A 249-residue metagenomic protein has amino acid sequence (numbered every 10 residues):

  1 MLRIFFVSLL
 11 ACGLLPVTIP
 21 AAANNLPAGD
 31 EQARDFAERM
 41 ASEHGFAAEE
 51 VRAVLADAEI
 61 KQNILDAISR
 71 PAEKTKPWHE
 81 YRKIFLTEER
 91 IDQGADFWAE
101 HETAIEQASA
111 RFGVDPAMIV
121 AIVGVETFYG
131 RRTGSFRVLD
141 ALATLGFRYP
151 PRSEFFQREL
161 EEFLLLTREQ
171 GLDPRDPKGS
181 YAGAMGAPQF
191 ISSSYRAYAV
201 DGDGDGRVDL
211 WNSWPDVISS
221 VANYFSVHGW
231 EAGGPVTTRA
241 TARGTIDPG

Functional and structural regions predicted by a protein language model:
M1-F6, G13-Q157, E162-K178, G183 (+1 more regions): Cell-wall glycan-active module
Q189: Functionally critical loop-and-helix segments that line ligand-binding/catalytic clefts of soluble enzyme domains
